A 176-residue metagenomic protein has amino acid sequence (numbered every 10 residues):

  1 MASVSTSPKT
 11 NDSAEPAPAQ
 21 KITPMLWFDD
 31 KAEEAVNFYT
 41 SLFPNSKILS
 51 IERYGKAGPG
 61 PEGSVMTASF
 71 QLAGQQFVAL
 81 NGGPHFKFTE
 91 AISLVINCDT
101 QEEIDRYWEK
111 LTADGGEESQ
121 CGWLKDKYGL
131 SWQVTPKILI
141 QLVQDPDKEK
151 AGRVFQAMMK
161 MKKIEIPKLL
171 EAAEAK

Functional and structural regions predicted by a protein language model:
M1-K9: N-terminal acidic, proline/glycine-rich, low-complexity intrinsically disordered segments
D12-S13, A17, P146-K176: C-terminal cap/linker of serine protease catalytic domains
P16, L26-G74: Core segments of cupin and vicinal oxygen chelate
Q20, M66, E90: Residues that flank catalytic or metal-binding motifs in active/ligand-binding sites
T23, V65-M66, S119-C121: Short loop/turn microsegments at loop-to-beta-strand junctions
F28, A32, L42, L72 (+6 more regions): Vicinal oxygen chelate
P59-G60, H85-K87: Short glycine/serine/proline-enriched coil/turn segments at secondary-structure junctions
L80-G82: Active-site-proximal beta-strand/loop segments in catalytic clefts of secreted hydrolases
